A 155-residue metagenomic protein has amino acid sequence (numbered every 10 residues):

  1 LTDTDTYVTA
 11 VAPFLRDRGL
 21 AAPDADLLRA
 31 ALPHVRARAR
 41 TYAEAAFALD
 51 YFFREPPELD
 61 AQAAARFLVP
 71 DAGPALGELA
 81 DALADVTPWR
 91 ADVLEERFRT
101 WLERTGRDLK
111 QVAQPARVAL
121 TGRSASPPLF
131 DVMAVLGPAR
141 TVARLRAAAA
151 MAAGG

Functional and structural regions predicted by a protein language model:
L1-T2, A43-A45, G122-L129: Short helix-capping/linker segments at secondary-structure and domain boundaries
D3-T105: Small-residue-rich helix-loop
D92-A152: Charged substrate- and nucleic-acid-binding regions of tRNA-handling and nucleotidyl-transfer enzymes, centered on
G155: Metal- and O2-centered redox machinery and metal/ROS homeostasis
